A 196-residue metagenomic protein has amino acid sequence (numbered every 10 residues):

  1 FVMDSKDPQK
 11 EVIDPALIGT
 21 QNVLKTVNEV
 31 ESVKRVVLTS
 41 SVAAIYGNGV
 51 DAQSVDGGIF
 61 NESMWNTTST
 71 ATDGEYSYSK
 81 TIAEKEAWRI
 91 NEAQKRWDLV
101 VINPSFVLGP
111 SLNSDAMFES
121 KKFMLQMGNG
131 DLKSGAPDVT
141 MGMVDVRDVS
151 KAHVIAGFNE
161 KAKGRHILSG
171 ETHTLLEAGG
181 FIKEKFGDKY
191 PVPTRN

Functional and structural regions predicted by a protein language model:
F1-I18: NAD(P)H-binding glycine-rich loop region in Rossmannoid oxidoreductase-like domains and their noncatalytic homologs
K25, S63-M64, T68-V100: Active-site Tyr-X1-5-Lys
V37-S40, N103-S105: Active-site beta-alpha turn of Rossmann-fold NAD(P)-dependent dehydrogenases/reductases
S41-T72, L112, N129: Active-site "gating" loop of Rossmann-like NAD(P)-dependent oxidoreductase/epimerase domains
A93-W97, G109-F123, A156-H166: Glycine/proline-rich active-site loop of Rossmann-fold NAD(P)-dependent oxidoreductases
P104-K133, V139: C-terminal beta-strand-loop-alpha-helix "lid" module of Rossmann-like NAD(P)-dependent dehydrogenases
M124-H166: Alpha-helical substrate-binding/gating segment
S150-N196: Mid/C-terminal beta-alpha module of Rossmann-like enzyme folds, strongest in SDR-family dehydrogenases/epimerases
